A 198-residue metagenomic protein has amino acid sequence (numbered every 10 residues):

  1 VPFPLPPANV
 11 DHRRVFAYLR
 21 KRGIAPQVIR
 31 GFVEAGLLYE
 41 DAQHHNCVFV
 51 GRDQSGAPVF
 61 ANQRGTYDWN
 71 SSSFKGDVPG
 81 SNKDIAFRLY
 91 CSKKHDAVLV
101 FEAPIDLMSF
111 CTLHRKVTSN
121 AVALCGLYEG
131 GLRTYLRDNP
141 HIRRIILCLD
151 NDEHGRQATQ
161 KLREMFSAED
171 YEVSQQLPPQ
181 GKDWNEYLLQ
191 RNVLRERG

Functional and structural regions predicted by a protein language model:
V1-C47, S55: TOPRIM metal-binding catalytic domain and adjacent DNA-binding surface shared by DnaG-type primases
P6, F101, Q175-P178: Short N-terminal micro-motifs specific to bacterial/archaeal maturation and metal-cluster initiation sites
N9-V10, V100, R156: Short alpha-helix boundary/capping motifs
A42-D138: Phosphate-handling DNA/RNA-contact segment within nucleic-acid enzymes
H95-D96, T112-G198: TOPRIM fold recognition
